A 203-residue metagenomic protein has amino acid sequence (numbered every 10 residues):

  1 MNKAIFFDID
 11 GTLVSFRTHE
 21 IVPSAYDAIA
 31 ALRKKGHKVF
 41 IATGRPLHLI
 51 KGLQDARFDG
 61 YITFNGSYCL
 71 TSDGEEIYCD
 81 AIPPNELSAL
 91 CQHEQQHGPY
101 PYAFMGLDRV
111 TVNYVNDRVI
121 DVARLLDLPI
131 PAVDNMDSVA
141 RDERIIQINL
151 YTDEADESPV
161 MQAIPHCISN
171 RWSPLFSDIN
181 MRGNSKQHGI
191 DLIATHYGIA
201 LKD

Functional and structural regions predicted by a protein language model:
M1-F7, A30, I199: Non-catalytic pre-domain segments flanking phosphatase-related domains
N2, G36, F58, I145-I146 (+1 more regions): Short, well-ordered alpha-helix to beta-strand connector turns
K3-T18, T43: Asp-based phosphoryl-transfer active-site loop
I5-F7, I62, D203: Residue-level marker for buried hydrophobic side chains located in beta-strands that build the well-ordered beta-sheet
D10, G66, D153: Flexible loop residues that form catalytic and substrate-binding hotspots at small-molecule/glycan-binding clefts
T18-H37, C79-E86, L128-I130, N184-T195: Short, acidic loop-to-helix structural element flanking the phosphoryl-transfer center in phosphate-processing enzymes
Y26-V119: Active-site phosphate-binding/coordination module
P99-D203: Conserved acidic, metal-coordinating active-site core of Asp-based, Mg2+-dependent phosphoryl-transfer enzymes
